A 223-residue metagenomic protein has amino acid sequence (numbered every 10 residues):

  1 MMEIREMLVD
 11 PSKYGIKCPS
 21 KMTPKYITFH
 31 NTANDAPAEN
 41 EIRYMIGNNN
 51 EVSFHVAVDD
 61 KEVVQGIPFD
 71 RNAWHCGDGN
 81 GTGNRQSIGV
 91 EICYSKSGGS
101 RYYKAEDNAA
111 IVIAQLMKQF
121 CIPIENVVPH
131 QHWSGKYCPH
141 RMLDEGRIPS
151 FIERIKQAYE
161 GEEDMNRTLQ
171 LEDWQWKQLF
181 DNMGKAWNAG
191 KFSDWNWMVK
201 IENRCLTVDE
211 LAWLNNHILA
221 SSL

Functional and structural regions predicted by a protein language model:
M1-G83: N-terminal catalytic cores of peptidoglycan-degrading enzymes
M1-K21, K25, C93-N166: Basic/polar, cationic surfaces and motifs that engage anionic cell-wall and phosphate/carboxylate ligands
P19-K21, N48, T82, S97-N108 (+2 more regions): Extracytoplasmic/periplasmic, Sec-exported soluble proteins
D35, Y44-N48, F69, V112-F120 (+5 more regions): Structured segments of extracytoplasmic/periplasmic soluble domains in secreted or envelope-associated proteins
G81-E91: Short coil-to-beta-strand
E163-L223: Short, solvent-exposed alpha-helical surface patches in non-cytosolic proteins
